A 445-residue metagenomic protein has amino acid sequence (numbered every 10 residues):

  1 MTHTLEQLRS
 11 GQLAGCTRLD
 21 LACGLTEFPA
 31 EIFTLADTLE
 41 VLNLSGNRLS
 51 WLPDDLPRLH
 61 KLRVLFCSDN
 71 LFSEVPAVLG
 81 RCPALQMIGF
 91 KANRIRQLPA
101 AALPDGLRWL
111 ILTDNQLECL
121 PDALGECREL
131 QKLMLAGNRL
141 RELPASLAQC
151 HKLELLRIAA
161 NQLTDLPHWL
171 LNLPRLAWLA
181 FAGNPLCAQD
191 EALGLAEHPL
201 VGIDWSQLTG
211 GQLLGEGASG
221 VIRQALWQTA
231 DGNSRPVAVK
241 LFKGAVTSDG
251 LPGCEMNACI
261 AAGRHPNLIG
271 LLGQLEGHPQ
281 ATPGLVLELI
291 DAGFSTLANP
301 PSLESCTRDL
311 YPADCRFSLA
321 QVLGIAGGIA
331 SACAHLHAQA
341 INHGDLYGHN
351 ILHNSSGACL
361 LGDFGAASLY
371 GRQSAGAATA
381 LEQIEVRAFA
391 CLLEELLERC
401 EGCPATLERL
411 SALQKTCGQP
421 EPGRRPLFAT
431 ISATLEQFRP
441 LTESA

Functional and structural regions predicted by a protein language model:
M1-D54, R58-I111, C119, A177-E216 (+2 more regions): The feature captures the LRR N-terminal capping module
V221-N257: ATP-binding glycine-rich loop module of kinase domains
N257-L268: Structural motif at the C-terminus of the N-lobe alphaC helix and the adjacent alphaC-beta4 loop of the Hanks-type
G270-P283: Short beta-strand micro-motifs within the conserved protein kinase catalytic domain, predominantly in the N-lobe
Q280-F294: Conserved short submotifs of the Hanks-type protein kinase catalytic core that shape the nucleotide-binding pocket
I325-A326: Activation segment signature within eukaryotic-like protein kinase domains
C333, H337-H353: Catalytic-loop of the protein kinase fold
L360, G365-K415: C-lobe/activation-segment region of protein kinase-like
